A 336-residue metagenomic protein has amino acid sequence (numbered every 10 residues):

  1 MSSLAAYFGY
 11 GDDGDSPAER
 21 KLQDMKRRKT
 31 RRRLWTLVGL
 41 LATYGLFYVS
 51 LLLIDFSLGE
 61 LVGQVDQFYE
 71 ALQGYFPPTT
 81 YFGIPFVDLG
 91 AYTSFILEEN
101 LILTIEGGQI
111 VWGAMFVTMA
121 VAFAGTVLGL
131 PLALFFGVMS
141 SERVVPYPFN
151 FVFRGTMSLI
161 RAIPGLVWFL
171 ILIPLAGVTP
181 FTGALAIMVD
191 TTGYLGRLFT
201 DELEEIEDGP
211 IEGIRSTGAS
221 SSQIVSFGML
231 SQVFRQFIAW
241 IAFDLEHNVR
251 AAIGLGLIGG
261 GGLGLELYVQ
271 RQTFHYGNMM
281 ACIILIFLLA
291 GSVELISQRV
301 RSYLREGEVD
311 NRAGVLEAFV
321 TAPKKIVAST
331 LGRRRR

Functional and structural regions predicted by a protein language model:
M1-F123, R305-R336: N-terminal, non-cleaved signal-anchor transmembrane helix
L72, V111, M115, M119 (+6 more regions): Hydrophobic alpha-helical elements at and bordering transmembrane segments of multi-pass membrane proteins
W112, A120-M157: Transmembrane-helix boundary motif in ABC transporter permease subunits
V121, R143-V145, A162-W168, N248-V249: Transmembrane alpha-helices and adjacent helix-loop boundaries
L134-M139, F151, L198-E205, G209 (+3 more regions): Membrane-spanning helices that line or support transport/gating and their immediate boundary helices in channels
F149-T191: Generic hydrophobic transmembrane alpha-helix motif, especially the helices
P174, A251-I286, R305-A313: Glycine-rich helix-loop "coupling/hinge" segments at transmembrane-helix boundaries in multipass transporters
T179-D244, L295: Membrane-cytosol interface at the C-terminal ends of specific transmembrane alpha-helices in multi-pass membrane
